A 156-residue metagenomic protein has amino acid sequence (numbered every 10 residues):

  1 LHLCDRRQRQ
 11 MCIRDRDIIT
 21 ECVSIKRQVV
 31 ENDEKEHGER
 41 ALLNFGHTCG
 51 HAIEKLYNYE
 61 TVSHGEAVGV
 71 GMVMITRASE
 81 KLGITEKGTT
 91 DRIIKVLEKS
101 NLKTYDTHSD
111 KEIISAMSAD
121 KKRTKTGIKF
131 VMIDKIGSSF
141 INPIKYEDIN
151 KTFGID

Functional and structural regions predicted by a protein language model:
L1-I13: Single conserved hydrophobic/aromatic residue that forms the stacking wall/gate of nucleotide- or nucleobase-binding
H2, E80, S139: Short, flexible active-site loop motifs that bind/organize anionic cofactors or intermediates
H2-D5, D33, D120: Acidic side chains
Q8, E39, K125-G127: A structure-centric signal for secondary-structure junctions around beta-strands
Q10, R14-K111: Active-site segments that bind and position negatively charged phosphate/pyrophosphate groups
I84-D156: C-terminal charged capping/lid subdomain of soluble metabolic enzymes
